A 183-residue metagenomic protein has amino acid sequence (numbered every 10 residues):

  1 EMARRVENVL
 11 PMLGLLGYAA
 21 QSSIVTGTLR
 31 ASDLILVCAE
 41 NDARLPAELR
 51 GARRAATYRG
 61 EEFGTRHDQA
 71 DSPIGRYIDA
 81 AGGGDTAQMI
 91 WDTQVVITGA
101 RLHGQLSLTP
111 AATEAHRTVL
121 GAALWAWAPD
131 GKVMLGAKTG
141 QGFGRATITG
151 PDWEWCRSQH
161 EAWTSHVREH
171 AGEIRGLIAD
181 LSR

Functional and structural regions predicted by a protein language model:
E1-Y77, G83-R183: RNA-binding basic/glycine-rich loop and surface signature characteristic of RAMP-family CRISPR effectors
